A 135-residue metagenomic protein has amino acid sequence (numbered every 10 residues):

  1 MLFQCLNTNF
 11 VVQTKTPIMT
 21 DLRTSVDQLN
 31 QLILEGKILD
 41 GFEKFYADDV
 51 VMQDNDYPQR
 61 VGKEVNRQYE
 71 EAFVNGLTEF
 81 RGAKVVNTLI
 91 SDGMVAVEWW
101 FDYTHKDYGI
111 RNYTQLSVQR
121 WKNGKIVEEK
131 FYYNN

Functional and structural regions predicted by a protein language model:
L2-K44, D48: Short, low-complexity N-terminal intrinsically disordered segments enriched in polar/charged residues
T20, T24, L39-S91: A solvent-exposed, acidic/Ser-Thr-rich amphipathic alpha-helical stretch
Y46, F101-Y103, S117, Y133: Short beta-strand segments enriched in hydrophobic/aromatic residues within well-folded beta-rich domains
A47, K106, W121: Short, acidic, Ser/Thr-enriched surface-loop or helix-capping motifs
G76-E79, Y103-R111: Short, cysteine-centered beta-strand-loop-beta hairpins and adjacent loop/turn segments enriched in charged/polar
R81-A83, E98, R111-S117: Short, surface-exposed coil-to-beta transition loops
D92-F101: A short hydrophobic beta-strand element
T114-N135: Short beta-strand edge/turn micro-motifs at domain boundaries
